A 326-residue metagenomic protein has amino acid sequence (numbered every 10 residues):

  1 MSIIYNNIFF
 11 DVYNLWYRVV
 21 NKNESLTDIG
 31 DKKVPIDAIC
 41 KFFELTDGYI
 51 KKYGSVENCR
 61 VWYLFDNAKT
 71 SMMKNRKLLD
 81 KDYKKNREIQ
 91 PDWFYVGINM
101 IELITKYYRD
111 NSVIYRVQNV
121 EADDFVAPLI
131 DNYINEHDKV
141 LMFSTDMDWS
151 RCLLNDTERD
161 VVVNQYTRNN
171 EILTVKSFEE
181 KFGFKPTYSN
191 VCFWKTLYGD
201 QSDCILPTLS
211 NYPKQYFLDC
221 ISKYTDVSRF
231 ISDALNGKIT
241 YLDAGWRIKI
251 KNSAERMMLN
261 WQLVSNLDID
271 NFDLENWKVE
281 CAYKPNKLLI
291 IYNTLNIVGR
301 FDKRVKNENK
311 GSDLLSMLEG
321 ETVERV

Functional and structural regions predicted by a protein language model:
S2-I4, E24, A38, N252-M257 (+1 more regions): Low-complexity, acidic/Ser/Thr- and charged residue-rich accessory regions of DNA metabolism proteins
S2-K139, L154-N169, S265, N271-F272 (+1 more regions): Noncatalytic, basic helical substrate-engagement surface that gates or grips nucleic-acid strands
F10, T145, Y212: Single, functionally critical "micro-switch" positions that shape active/binding sites and transmembrane helices
D124, S150-R151, L218-D219: Alpha-helical elements of the RecA-like P-loop NTPase motor core of helicases
L129-I130, M142-T208: Long, highly charged, low-complexity intrinsically disordered interaction regions that mediate electrostatic DNA/RNA
S189-D273: Accessory alpha-helical DNA-binding modules that contact the DNA backbone or grooves
